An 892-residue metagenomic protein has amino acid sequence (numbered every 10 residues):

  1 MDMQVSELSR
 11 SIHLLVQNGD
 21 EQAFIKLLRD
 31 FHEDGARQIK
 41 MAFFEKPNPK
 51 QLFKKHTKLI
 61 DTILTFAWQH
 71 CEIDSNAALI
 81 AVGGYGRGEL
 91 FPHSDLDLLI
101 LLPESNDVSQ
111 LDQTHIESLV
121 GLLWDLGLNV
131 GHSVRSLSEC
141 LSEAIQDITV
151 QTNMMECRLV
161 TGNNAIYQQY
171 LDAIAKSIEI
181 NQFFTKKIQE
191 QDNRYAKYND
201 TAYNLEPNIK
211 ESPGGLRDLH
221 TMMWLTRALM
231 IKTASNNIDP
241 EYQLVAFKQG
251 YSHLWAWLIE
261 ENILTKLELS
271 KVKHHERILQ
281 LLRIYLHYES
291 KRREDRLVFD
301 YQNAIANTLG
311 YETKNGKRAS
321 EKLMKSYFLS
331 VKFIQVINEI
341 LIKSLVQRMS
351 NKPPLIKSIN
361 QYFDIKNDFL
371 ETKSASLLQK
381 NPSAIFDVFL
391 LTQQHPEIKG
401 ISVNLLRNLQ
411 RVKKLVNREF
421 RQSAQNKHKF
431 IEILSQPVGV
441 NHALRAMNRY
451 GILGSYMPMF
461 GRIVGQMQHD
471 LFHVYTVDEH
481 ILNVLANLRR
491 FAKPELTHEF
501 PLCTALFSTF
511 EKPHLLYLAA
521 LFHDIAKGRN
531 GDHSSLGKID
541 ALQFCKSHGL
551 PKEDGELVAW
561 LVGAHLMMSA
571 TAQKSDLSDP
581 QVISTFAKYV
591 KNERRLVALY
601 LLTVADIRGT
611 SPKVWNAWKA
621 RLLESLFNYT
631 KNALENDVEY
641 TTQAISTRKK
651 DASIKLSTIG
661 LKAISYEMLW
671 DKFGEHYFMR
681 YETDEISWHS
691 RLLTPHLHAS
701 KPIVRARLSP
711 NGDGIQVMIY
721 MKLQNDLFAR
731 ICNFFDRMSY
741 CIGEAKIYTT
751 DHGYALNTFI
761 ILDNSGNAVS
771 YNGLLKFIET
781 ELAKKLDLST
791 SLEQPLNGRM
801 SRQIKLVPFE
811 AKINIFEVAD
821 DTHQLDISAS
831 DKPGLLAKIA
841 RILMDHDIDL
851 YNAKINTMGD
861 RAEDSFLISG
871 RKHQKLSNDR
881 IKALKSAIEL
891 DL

Functional and structural regions predicted by a protein language model:
M1-S75, H93, D200: N-terminal regions immediately upstream of nucleotidyltransferase
I39, I178-M349, K512: Conserved nucleotidyltransferase catalytic core and NTase-mimicking acidic/glycine-rich helix/loop elements in nucleic
F43-H56, T201-E211, L370-S374, N426-E432 (+3 more regions): Active-site flanking loop/helix segments enriched in acidic
Q51, D61-S109, Q113: Active-site nucleotide-donor binding segment shared across nucleotidyl transfer reactions
T57-T65, C71, Q110-A165, L281 (+1 more regions): Conserved catalytic core of two-metal-ion nucleotidyltransferases
K58-I80, L225-E261, V474-L516, L536 (+1 more regions): Alpha-helical phosphate/pyrophosphate-handling elements in metalloenzyme active cores
G88-H115, E260, T476, T504-N636: Divalent metal-dependent catalytic cores for phosphoryl transfer on phosphate-bearing substrates
I278, Y311, K317-E321, K325-L370 (+4 more regions): Regulatory modules associated with amino-acid/nitrogen control
